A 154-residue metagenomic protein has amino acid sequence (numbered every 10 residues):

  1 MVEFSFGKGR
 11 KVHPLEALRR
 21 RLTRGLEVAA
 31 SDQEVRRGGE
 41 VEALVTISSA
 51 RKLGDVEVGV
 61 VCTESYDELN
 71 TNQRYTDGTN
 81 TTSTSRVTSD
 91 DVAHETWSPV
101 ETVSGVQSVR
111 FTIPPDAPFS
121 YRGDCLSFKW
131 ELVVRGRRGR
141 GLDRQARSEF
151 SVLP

Functional and structural regions predicted by a protein language model:
M1-P154: C-terminal beta-sandwich interaction modules and adjacent acidic, Ser/Thr/Pro/Gly-rich low-complexity tails used
